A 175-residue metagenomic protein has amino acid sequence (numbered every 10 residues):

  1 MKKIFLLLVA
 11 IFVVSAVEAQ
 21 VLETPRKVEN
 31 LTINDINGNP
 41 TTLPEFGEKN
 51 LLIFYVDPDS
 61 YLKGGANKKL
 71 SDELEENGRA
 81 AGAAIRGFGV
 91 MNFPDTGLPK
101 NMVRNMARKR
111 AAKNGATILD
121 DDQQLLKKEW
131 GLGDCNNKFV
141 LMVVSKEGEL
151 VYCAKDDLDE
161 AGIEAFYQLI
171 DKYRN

Functional and structural regions predicted by a protein language model:
I4-V13: Sec-dependent N-terminal signal peptides
V13-V21: Sec/Tat signal peptide C-region and signal peptidase I cleavage site
Q20-T41, L62-A66, G115: N-terminal "domain-start" segment that seeds a small globular fold
V28-E29, K113-T117, L132-M142: Structural micro-motif
L43-N67: Short active-site neighborhood of thiol/selenol oxidoreductases, capturing the structured segment around
Y61-A111, K127: Structural microenvironment flanking redox-active thiols in thiol-disulfide oxidoreductases
N137-N175: Thiol-/selenol-based redox modules, centered on thioredoxin-like and closely related oxidoreductase domains
